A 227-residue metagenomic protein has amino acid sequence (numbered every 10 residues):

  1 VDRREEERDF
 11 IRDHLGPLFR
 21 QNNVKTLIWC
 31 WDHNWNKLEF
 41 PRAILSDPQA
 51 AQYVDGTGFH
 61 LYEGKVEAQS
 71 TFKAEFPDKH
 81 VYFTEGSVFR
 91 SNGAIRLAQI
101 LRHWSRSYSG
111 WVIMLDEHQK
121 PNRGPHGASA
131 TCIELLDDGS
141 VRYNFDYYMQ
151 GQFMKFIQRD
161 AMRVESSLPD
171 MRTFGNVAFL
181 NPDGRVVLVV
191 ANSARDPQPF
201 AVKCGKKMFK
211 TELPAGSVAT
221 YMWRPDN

Functional and structural regions predicted by a protein language model:
V1-N92: Active-site neighborhood of glycoside hydrolase catalytic domains
T57, I100, Q150, L188 (+1 more regions): Conserved, mostly hydrophobic/aromatic
A68-F72, I95-A98, F174-A178, V189 (+1 more regions): Generic recognition of flexible, low-complexity loop/linker segments
H80-M149, V164-L168: Aromatic/acidic polysaccharide-binding cleft in carbohydrate-active enzymes
D137-R185: Glycan-recognition and catalytic regions of carbohydrate-active enzymes
M162-S166, Q198-V202, F209-T211, Y221: Generic detection of short hydrophobic beta-strand segments and adjacent strand-loop junctions
L168-G205, G216: Carbohydrate-binding surface patches
E212-N227: C-terminal beta-strand-rich structural cap/linker in extracellular carbohydrate-active enzymes
